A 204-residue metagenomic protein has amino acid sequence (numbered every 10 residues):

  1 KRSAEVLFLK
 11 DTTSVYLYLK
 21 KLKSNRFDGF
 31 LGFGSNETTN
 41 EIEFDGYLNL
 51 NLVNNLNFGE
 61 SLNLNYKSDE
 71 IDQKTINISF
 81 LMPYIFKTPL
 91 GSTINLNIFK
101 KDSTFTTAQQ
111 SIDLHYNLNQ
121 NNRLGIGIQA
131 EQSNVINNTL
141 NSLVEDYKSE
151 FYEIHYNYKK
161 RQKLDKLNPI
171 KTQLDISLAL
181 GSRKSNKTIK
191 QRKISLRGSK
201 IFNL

Functional and structural regions predicted by a protein language model:
R2-D175, I201: Gram-negative/organellar outer-membrane beta-barrel architecture
L118, T172-S182, T188-L204: Transmembrane beta-barrel strand/turn architecture of Gram-negative outer membrane proteins
